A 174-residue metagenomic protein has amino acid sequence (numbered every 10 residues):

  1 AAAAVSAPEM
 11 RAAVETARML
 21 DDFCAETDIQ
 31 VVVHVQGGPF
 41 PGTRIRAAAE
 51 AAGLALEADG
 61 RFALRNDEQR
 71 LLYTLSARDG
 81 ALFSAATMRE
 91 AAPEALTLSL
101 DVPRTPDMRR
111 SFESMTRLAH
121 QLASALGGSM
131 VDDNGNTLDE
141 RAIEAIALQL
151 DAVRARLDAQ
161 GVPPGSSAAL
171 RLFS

Functional and structural regions predicted by a protein language model:
A1-P106, G128-V131: Extended, folded cores of ATP/NTP-driven motor/assembly subunits in large transport and secretion machines
A3, T16, Q121-P164, L170-L172: Well-ordered alpha/beta subsegment
M108-S111: Active-site-adjacent loop/helix micro-motif of nuclease/hydrolase catalytic cores
S114: Structured alpha-helical
